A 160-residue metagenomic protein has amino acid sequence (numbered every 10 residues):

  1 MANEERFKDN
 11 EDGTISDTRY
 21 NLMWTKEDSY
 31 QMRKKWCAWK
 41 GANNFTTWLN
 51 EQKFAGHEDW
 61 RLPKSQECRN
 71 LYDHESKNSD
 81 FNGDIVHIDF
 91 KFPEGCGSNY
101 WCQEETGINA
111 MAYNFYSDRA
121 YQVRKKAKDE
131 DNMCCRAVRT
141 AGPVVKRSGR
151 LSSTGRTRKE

Functional and structural regions predicted by a protein language model:
M1-W60, N132-C134, G149-E160: Extracellular adhesion/carbohydrate-recognition regions
N10-G13, T18, L22, F81-F90 (+4 more regions): Short linear motifs in intrinsically disordered/low-complexity regions
Y30, G107, A141-V144: Short loop/turn segments at secondary-structure transitions that flank enzyme active sites
M32-A42, M111-R124: Short, polar loop/linker segments at the starts of domains and inter-domain junctions
M32-R33, N70, V145: Eukaryotic short linear interaction motifs
N43-H57, S65-F115: An exposed tryptophan-centered "aromatic clamp" motif
Y116-E160: Disulfide-stabilized, aromatic/cysteine-rich ligand-recognition loop
